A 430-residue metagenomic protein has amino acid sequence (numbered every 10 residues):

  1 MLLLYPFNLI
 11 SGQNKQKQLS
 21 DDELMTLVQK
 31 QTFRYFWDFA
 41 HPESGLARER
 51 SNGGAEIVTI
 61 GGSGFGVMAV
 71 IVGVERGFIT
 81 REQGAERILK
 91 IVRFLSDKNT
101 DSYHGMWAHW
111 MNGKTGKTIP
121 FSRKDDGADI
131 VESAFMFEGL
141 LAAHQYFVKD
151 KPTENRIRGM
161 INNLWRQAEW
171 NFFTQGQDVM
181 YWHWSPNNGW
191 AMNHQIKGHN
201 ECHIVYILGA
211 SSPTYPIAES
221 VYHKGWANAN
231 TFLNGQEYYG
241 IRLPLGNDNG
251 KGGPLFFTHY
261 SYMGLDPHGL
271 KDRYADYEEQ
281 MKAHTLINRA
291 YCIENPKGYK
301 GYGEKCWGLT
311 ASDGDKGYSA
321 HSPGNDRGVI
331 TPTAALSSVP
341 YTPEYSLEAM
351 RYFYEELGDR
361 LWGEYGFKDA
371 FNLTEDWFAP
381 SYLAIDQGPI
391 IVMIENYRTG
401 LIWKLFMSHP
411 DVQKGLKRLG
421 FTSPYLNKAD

Functional and structural regions predicted by a protein language model:
M1-K15: Bacterial Sec-dependent N-terminal signal peptides
Q13-D430: Ser/Thr/Asn(+Pro)-rich, low-complexity disordered segments
